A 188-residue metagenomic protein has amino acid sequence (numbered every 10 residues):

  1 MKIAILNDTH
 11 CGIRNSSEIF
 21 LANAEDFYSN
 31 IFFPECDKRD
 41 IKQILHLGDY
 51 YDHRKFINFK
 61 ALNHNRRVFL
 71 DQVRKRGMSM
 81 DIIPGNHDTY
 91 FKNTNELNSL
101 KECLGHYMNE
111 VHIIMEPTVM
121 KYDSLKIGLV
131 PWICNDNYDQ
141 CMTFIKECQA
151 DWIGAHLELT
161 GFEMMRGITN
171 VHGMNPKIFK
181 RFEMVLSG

Functional and structural regions predicted by a protein language model:
M1-R67, Q140-I153: N-terminal active-site segment of His-dependent metallophosphoesterases
F56-G188: His/Asp/Glu-rich metal-coordinating catalytic cores of metallo-dependent phosphodiesterases/hydrolases acting on
